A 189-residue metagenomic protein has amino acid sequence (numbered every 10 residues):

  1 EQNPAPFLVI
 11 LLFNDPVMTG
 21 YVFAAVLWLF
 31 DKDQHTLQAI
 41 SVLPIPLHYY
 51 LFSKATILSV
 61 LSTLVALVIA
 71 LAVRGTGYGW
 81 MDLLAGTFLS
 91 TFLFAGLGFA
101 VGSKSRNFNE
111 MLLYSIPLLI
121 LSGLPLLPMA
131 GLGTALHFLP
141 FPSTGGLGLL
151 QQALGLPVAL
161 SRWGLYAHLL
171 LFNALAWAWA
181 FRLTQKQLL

Functional and structural regions predicted by a protein language model:
F7-L27: Long, hydrophobic alpha-helical segments
G20-A24, V68, G96-V101, A176-A180: Hydrophobic/aromatic residues in alpha-helical transmembrane segments
Y21-L43: Transmembrane helix boundary and interhelical loop/hinge segments in multi-pass membrane proteins
Q38-V42, R106, G148-Q152: Short amphipathic alpha-helical coupling elements at transmembrane boundaries
L47-H48, A55-S105, Y166: Alpha-helical transmembrane segments and their short interhelical loops
A100, K104, H168-L189: Junction motif at the cytosolic side of a transmembrane helix
S105-T144: Transmembrane helix segments
A130-Y166: Short hydrophobic, aromatic-rich alpha-helical segments embedded in or entering the lipid bilayer of multi-pass
